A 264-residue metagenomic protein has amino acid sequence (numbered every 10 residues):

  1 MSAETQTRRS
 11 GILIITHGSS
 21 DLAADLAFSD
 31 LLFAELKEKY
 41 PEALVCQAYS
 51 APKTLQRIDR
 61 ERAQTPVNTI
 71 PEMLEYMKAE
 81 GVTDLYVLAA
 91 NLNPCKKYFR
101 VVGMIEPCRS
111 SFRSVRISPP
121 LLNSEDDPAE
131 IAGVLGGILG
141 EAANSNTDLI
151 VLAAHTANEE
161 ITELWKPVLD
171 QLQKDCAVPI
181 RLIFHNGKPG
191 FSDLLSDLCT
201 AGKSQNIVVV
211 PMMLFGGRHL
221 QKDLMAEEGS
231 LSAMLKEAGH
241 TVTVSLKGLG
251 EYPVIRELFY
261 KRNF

Functional and structural regions predicted by a protein language model:
M1-F264: Active-site-proximal alpha-helix that buttresses catalytic centers in soluble enzyme cores
